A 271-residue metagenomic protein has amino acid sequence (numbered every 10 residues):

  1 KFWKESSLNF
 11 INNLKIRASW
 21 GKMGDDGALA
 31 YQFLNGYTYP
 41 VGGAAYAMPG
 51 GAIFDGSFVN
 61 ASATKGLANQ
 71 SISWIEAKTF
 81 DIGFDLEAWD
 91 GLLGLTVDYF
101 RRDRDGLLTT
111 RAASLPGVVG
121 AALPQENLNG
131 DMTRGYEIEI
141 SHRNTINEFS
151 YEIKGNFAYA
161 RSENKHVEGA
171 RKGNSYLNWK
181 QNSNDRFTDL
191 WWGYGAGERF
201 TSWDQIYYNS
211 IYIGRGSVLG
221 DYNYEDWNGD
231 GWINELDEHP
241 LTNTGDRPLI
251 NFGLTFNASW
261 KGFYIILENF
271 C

Functional and structural regions predicted by a protein language model:
K1, A18, I82-L86, V97 (+3 more regions): Residues on the lipid-exposed face of transmembrane beta-strands in outer-membrane beta-barrel proteins
W3-K4, G91-L95, N147-F149, G262-I266: Repeated loop/turn-to-beta-strand initiation elements of outer-membrane beta-barrel proteins
E5-E76, G94-D131, N174: Solvent-exposed loop/turn elements at secondary-structure boundaries
N12, E76-F80, M132-Y136, F149 (+1 more regions): Residues that define the transmembrane beta-barrel architecture of outer-membrane proteins
W20-G24, Y99-D105, H142-N144, F157-E163 (+2 more regions): Transmembrane beta-strands of outer-membrane beta-barrel pores
A30-Y46, T145-D246: Conserved small-residue
N69-S73, Y99-I146, G197, G214 (+3 more regions): Outer membrane beta-barrel strand-and-loop segments of large Gram-negative receptors, especially TonB-dependent
E152-K154, G245-C271: Conserved C-terminal beta-signal and adjacent last beta-strands/turns of outer-membrane beta-barrel proteins
